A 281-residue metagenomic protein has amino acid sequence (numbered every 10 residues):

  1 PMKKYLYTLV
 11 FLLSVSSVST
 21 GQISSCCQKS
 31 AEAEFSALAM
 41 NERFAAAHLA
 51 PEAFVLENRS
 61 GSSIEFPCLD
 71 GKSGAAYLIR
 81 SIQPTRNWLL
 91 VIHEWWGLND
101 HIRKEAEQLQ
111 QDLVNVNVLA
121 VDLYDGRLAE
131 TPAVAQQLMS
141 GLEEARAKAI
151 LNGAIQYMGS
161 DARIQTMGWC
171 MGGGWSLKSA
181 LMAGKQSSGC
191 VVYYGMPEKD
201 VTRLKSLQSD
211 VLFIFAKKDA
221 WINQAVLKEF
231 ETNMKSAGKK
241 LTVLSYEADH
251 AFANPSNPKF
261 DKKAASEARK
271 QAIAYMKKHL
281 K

Functional and structural regions predicted by a protein language model:
Y5-V15: Sec-dependent N-terminal signal peptides
S19-G21: Boundary at the C-terminal end of the N-terminal hydrophobic targeting segment
S24-N58, S62-Y157, S256: Serine-hydrolase catalytic machinery in alpha/beta-hydrolase-like enzymes
E105, N223-N233: Short alpha-helix in the alpha/beta-hydrolase fold that links the catalytic acid
G153-S206: Primarily recognizes the serine-hydrolase "nucleophile elbow" in alpha/beta-hydrolase and SGNH/GDSL folds
L207, F213-F215: Short beta-strand/loop motif that positions the catalytic acidic residue of the alpha/beta-hydrolase fold
K218-I222: Acidic catalytic loop of the alpha/beta-hydrolase fold
K235-K281: C-terminal catalytic histidine-bearing segment of alpha/beta-hydrolase fold enzymes
